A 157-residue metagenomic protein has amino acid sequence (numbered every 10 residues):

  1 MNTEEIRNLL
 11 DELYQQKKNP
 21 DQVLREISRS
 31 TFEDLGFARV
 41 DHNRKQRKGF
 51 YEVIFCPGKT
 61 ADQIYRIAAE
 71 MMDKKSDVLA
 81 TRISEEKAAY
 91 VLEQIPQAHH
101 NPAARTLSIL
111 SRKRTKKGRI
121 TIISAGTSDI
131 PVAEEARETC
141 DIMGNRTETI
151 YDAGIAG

Functional and structural regions predicted by a protein language model:
M1-S84, A89, Q94, A98: Long amphipathic alpha-helical segments
L35-D41, A103-S111: Long, charged amphipathic helices and adjacent flexible linkers at domain junctions
K48-Y51, K74-S76, I95-P96, A103-R105 (+2 more regions): Short coil/turn connectors at secondary-structure junctions
I54-F55, T81, S108-L110, I123: Residues in well-ordered beta-strands of folded domains
K59, K113, G126: A broadly conserved detector of short glycine/acidic/proline-rich loop/turn motifs that flank catalytic sites and bind
L79-R82, H99-R105, I109, T149-Y151: General beta-strand structural signal in soluble alpha/beta enzymes
K87-A88, L107, A156-G157: Short secondary-structure capping/turn micro-motifs that flank functional sites
K117-G157: Glycine-rich phosphate/diphosphate-binding loop of Rossmann-like nucleotide-binding domains
